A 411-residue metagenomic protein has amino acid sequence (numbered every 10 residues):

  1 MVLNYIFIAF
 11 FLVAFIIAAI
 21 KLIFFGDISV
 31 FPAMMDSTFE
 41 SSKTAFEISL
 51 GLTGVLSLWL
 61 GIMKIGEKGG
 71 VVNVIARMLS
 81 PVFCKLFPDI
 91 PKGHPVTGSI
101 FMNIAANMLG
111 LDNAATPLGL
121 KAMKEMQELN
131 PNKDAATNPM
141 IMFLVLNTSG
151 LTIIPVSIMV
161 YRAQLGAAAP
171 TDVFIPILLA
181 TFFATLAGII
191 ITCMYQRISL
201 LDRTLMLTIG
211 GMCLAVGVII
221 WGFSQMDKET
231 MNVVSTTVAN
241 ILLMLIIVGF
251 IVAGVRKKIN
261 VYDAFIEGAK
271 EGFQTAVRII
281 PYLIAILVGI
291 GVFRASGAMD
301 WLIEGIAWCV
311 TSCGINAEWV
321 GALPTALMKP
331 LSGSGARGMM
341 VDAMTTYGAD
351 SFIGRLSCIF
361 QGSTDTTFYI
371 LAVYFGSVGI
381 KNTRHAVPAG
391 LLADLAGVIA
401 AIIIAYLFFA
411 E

Functional and structural regions predicted by a protein language model:
M1-G54, V160-R294, S312-C313, H385-E411: Signature of multi-pass transmembrane helix bundles
Y5, A33, A45, H94 (+9 more regions): Hydrophobic alpha-helical context, especially transmembrane and signal-peptide helices
L12, W59, K68, M108 (+7 more regions): Short glycine/serine/threonine-biased micro-segments
V30-E128, K257-T346: Membrane-embedded alpha-helical segments and adjacent helix-loop junctions characteristic of multi-pass solute
F101, A105, M140, M231-V234 (+2 more regions): Generic signal for short, ordered secondary-structure residues within or immediately flanking folded domains
A115, A122-R162, A167-R197, L323-E411: C-terminal transmembrane helix pair
